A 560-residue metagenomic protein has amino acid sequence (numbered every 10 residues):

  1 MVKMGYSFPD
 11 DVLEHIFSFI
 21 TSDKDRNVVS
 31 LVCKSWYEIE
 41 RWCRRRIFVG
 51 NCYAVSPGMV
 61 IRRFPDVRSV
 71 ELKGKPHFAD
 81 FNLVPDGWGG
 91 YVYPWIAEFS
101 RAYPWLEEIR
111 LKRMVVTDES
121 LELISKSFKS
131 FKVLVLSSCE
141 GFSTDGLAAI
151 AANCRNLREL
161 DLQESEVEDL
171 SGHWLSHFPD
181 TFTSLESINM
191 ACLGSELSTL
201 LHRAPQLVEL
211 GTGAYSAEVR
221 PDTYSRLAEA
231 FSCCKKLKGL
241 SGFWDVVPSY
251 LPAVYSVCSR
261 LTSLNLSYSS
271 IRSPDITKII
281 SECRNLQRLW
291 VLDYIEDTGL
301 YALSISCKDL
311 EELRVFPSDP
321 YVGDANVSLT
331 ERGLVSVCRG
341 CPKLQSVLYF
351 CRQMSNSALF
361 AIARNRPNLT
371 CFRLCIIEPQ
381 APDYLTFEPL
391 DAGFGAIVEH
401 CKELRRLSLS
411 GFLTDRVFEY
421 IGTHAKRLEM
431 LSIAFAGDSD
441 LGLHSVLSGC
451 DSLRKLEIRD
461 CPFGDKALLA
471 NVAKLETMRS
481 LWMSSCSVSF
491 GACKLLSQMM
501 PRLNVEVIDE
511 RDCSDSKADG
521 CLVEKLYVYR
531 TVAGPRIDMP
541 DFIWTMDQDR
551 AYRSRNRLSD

Functional and structural regions predicted by a protein language model:
M1-V32: N-terminal Skp1-binding subsegment of the F-box domain
P9-D11, I16, K34, R44 (+2 more regions): Generic N-terminal leader segments that precede the first folded domain
D10, D25-C43, V55, F64-P65 (+1 more regions): Short helix-loop-helix/strand-helix junction enriched in hydrophobic and basic residues
V12, A79-N82, Y93, E98 (+3 more regions): C-terminal capping region of solenoid repeat domains
H15-F19, V28, S35, I39 (+11 more regions): Alpha-helical recognition domains of nuclear gene-regulatory proteins
E40-K112, G323-D324, A381-T386: LRR N-terminal entry segment and analogous cap-like coil->beta motifs
W88, W95-C192: A generic tandem-repeat structural signature
